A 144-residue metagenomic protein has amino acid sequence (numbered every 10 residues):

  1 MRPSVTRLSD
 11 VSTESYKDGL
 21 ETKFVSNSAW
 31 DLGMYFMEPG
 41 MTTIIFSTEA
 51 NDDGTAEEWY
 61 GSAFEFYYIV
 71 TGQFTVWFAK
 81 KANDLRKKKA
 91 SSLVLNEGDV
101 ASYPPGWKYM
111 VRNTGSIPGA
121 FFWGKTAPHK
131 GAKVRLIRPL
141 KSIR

Functional and structural regions predicted by a protein language model:
M1-F46, A56-E57, S92-L93, P139-R144: A short, N-terminal "cap"/entry segment at the start of jelly-roll beta-barrel domains of the cupin/DSBH fold
F36-M37, W59-V76, K80: Short, conserved beta-strand element in jelly-roll/cupin
E38-M41, E49-D52, E97-G98, P104-G106 (+1 more regions): Tight coil/turn sites that cap or link beta-strands
I44, V76-F78, F121-W123: Short hydrophobic/aromatic-rich beta-strand segments that constitute the beta-sheet cores of beta-sandwich/beta-barrel
N51, A82-D84, I117-P118, P128: Short, surface-exposed beta-strand-loop junctions and turns on beta-sheet-rich folds
Q73-T75, K108, P118: Structural motif
K81-P105: Short acidic-glycine-tyrosine-enriched beta hairpin
M110-R144: Double-stranded beta-helix
